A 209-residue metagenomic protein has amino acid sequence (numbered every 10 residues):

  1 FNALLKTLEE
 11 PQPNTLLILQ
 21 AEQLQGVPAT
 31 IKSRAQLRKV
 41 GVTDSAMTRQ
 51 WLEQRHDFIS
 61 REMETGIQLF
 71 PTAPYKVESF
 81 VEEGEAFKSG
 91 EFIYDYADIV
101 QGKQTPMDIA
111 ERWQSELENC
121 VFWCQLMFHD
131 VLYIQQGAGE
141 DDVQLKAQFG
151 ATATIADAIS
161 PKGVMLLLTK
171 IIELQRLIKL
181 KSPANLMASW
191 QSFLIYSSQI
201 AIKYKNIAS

Functional and structural regions predicted by a protein language model:
F1-L5, Q25-P28: Conserved AAA+/SF3 P-loop NTPase catalytic/coupling segment centered on the Walker-B
N2-L19: Conserved catalytic/switch belt of AAA+ P-loop NTPases
P13-T15, E22-W123, M127-F128, Y133-S209: Charged, glycine-rich active-site and insertion segments that engage polyanionic ligands
